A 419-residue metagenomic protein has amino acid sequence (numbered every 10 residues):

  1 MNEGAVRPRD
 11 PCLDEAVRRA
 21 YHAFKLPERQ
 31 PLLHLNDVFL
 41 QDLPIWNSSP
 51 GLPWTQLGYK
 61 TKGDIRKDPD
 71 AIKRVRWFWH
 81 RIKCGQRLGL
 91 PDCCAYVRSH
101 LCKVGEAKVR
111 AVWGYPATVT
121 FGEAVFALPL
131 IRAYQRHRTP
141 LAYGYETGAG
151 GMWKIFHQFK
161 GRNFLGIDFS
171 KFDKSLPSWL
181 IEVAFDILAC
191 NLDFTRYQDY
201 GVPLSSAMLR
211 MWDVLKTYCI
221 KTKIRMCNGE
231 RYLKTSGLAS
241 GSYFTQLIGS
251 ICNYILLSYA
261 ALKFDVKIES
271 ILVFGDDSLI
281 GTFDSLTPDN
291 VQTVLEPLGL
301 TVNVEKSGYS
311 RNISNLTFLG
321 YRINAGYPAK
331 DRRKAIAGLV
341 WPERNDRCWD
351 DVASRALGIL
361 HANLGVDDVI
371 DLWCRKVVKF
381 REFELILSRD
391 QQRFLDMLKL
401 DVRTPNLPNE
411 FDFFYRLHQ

Functional and structural regions predicted by a protein language model:
M1-Q419: Viral RNA-dependent RNA polymerase
